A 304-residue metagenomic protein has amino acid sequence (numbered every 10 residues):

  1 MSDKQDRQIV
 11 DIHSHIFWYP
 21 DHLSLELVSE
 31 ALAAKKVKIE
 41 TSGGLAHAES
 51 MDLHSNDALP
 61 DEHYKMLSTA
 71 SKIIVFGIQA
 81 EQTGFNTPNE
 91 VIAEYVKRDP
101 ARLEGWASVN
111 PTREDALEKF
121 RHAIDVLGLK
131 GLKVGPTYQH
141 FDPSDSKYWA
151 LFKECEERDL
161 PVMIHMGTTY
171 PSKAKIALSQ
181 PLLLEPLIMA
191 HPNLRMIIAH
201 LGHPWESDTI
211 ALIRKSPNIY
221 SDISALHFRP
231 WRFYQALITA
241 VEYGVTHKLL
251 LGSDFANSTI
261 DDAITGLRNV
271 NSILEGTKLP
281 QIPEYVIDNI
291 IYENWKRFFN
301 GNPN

Functional and structural regions predicted by a protein language model:
M1-H15, Y19-Y64, R121-H122, V245-K248 (+1 more regions): Mid-to-C-terminal alpha-helical segments outside catalytic/metal-binding sites
H13, I92, A123, L132 (+7 more regions): Conserved, mostly hydrophobic/aromatic
H13-H15, I74-G77, W106-S108, K133-G135 (+5 more regions): A cross-family glycoside hydrolase active-site/sugar-binding cleft signature
F17-P20, A80-T83, P111-D115, T168-S172 (+3 more regions): Active-site environment of divalent metal-dependent phosphoester hydrolases
P20-L25, N86-P88, K119, A174-I176 (+4 more regions): Short aromatic-enriched loop/helix-cap "lid" or pocket-rim segments at secondary-structure transitions that line
H54-E62, P88-A93, A116-K119, P181-L183 (+2 more regions): Alpha-helical scaffolding within the catalytic cores of extracellular/periplasmic polymer-degrading hydrolases
S71-I74, Q79-L178: Active-site gating/metal-coordination segments in enzymes
K130-G131, D142-L251: Catalytic pocket-lining loop regions of alpha/beta-barrel enzymes, especially the amidohydrolase/enolase/GH5 lineages
